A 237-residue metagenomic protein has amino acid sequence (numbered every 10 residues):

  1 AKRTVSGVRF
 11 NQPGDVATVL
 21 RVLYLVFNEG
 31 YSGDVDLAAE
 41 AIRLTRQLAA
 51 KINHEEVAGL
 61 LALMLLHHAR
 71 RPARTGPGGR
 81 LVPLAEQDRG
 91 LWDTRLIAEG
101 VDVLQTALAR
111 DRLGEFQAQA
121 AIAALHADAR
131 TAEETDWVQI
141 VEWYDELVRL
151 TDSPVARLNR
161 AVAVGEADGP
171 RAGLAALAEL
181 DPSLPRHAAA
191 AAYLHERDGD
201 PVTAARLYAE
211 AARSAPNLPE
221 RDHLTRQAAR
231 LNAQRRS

Functional and structural regions predicted by a protein language model:
A1-D145: Amphipathic helix-loop-helix modules that constitute alpha-helical solenoid scaffolds
R21, L60, M64-H67, Q119 (+5 more regions): "A position-specific structural signal for the A-helix of alpha-solenoid helical repeats
I42, A49, L61, V141 (+7 more regions): Heptad-repeat amphipathic alpha-helical coiled-coil interaction surface used for oligomerization/assembly
A49-K51, A109-R110, E146-L150, A178-S183 (+1 more regions): Solenoid-like repeat scaffolds
E56, E115, Q119, V155-A156 (+2 more regions): Start-of-helix register in tetratricopeptide repeats
H68, T131-E134, A167, D198 (+1 more regions): Structural motif corresponding to the intra-repeat A-B loop/turn of tetratricopeptide repeats
A167-R171, R230-S237: Alpha-helical linker/edge segments of TPR/alpha-solenoid repeat scaffolds and analogous pre-/post-domain helices
